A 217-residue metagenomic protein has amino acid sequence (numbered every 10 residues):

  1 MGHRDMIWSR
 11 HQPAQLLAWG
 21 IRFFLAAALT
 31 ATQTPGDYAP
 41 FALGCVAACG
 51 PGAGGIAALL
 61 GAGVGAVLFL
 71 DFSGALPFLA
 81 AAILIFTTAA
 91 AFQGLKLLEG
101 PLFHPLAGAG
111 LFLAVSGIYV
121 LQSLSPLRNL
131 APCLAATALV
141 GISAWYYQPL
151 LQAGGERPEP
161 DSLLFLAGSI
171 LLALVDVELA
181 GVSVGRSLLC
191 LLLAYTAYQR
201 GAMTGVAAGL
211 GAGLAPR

Functional and structural regions predicted by a protein language model:
G2-R217: Membrane-embedded alpha-helical hairpins and interfacial helices in multi-pass inner-membrane proteins
